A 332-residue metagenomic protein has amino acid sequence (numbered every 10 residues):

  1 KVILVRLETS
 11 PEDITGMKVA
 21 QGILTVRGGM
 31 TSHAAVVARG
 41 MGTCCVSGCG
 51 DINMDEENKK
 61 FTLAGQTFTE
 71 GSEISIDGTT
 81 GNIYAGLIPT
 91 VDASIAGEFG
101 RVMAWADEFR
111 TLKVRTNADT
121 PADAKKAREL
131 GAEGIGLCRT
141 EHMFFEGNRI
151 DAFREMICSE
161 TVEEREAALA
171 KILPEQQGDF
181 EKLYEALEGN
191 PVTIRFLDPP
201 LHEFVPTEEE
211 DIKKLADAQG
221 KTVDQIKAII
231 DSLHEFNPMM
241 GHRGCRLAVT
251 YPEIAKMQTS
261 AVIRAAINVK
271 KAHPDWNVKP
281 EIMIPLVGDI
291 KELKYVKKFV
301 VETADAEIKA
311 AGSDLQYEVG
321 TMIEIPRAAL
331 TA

Functional and structural regions predicted by a protein language model:
K1, R6-E133, L137-C138, H142-M156 (+1 more regions): Acidic, glycine-rich flexible loop/linker segments
I95, W105-A332: Conserved alpha/beta-domain cores
